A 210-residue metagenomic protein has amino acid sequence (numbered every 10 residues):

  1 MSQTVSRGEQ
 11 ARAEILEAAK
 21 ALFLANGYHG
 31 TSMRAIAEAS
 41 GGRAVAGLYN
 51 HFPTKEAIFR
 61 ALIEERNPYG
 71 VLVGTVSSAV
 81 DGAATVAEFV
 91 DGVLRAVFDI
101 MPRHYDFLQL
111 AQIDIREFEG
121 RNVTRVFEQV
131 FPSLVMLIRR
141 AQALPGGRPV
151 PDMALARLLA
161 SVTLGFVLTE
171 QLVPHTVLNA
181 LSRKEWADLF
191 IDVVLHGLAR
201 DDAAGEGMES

Functional and structural regions predicted by a protein language model:
M1-Q10, T75-S78, D202-S210: N-terminal intrinsically disordered/low-complexity leader segments
E14, L22-A57, A61: Helix-turn-helix
I15, A19-F23, V97, V194: Short hydrophobic clusters on alpha-helical segments that form packing/core surfaces in small helical domains
L16, I63, V90, Q112 (+2 more regions): Amphipathic, non-transmembrane alpha-helical scaffold segments
F52, I113-F118: Short helix-capping/turn signature of helix-turn-helix
R60-G92: Amphipathic alpha-helical linker/stalk segments
V71-G74, D99, R103, E119-G146 (+3 more regions): Amphipathic alpha-helical packing segments from all-alpha helical-bundle domains
D99-R103, L110-I113, M136, A156-A180 (+1 more regions): Amphipathic C-terminal alpha-helical segment
